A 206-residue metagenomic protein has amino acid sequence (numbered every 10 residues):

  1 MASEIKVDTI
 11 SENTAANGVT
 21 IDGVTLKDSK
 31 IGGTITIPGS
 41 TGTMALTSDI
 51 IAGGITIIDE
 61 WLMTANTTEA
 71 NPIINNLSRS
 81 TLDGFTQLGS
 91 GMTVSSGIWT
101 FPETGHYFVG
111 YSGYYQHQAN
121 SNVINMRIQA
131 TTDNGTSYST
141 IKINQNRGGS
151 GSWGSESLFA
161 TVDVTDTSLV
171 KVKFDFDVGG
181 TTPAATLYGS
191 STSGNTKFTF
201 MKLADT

Functional and structural regions predicted by a protein language model:
M1-I73: Intrinsic low-complexity, repeat-rich intrinsically disordered segments enriched in small/flexible residues
I51-T206: Extracellular jelly-roll beta-sandwich "head" domains, especially the C-terminal globular C1q domain
